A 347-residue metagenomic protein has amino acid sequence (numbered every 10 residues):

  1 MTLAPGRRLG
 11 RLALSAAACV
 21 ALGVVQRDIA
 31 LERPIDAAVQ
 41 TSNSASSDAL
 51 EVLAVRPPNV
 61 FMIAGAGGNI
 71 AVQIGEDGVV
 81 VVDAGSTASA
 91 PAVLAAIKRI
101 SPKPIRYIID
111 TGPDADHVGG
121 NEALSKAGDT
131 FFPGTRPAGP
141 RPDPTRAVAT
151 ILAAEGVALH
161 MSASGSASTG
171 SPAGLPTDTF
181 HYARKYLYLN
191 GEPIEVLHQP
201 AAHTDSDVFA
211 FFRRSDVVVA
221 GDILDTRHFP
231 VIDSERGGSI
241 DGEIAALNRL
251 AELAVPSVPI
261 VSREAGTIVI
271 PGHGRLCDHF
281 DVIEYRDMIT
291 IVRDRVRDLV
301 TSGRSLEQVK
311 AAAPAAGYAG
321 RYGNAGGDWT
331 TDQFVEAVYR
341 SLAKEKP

Functional and structural regions predicted by a protein language model:
T2-L14: Bacterial N-terminal signal peptides that target proteins for export
L14-S15, C19-D77: Zn-dependent metallo-beta-lactamase
G23-I29, R33-T41, T130, P256-G266 (+1 more regions): Accessory terminal helices/loops
E51-R99, V208-G221: Conserved beta-strand hairpin/beta-sheet module of binuclear metal-dependent hydrolase folds, prominently
N59, Q73, D83, I97 (+10 more regions): Divalent metal-coordination and catalytic microenvironments
E76-V80, T87-R141, A147-A149: Active-site metal-binding motif and surrounding structural segment of the metallo-beta-lactamase
G78-V79, S86-A88, Y186, P193 (+2 more regions): Metallo-beta-lactamase
D143-Q199, T204-D205, R213-R214, A246 (+1 more regions): Metallo-beta-lactamase
